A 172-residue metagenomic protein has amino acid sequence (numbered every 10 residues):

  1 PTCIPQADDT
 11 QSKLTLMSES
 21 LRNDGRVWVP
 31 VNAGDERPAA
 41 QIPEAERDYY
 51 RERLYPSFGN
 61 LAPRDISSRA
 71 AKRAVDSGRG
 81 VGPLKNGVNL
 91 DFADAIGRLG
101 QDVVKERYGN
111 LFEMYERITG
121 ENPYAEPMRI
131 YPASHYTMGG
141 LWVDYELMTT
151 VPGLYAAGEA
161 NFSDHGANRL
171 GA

Functional and structural regions predicted by a protein language model:
P1, V151, D164-A172: A conserved FAD-binding loop/helix module that cradles the flavin
T2-R117: An anion/pyrophosphate-binding glycine-rich loop and adjacent beta-alpha core in soluble alpha-beta enzymes
R47, M148, A172: Conserved phosphate/anionic-ligand binding catalytic regions in large, soluble enzymes, centered on
S57, I130, N168-R169: Residue-level detector of alpha-helical segments with a strong bias toward transmembrane helices and their helix-loop
N89-A93, F162-N168: A short small-residue
L99-D102, A125, Y145, A167-A172: Alpha-helix capping and helix-loop boundary segments enriched in small/acidic/polar residues
R107-N161: A glycine-rich dinucleotide-binding beta-alpha-beta segment and adjacent secondary-structure elements that constitute
